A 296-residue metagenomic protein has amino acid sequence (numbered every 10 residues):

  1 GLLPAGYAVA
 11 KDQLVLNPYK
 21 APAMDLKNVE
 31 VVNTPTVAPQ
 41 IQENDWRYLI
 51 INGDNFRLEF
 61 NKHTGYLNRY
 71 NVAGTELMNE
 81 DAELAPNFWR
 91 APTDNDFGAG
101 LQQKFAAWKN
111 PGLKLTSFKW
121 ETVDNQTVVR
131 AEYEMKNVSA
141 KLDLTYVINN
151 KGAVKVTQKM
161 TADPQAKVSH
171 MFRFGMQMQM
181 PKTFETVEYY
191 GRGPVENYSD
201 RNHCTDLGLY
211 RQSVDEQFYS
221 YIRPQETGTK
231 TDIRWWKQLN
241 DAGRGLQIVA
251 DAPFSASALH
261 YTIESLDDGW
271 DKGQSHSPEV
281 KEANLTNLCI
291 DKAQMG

Functional and structural regions predicted by a protein language model:
L2-V29: Short beta-strand elements
Y19-G296: Beta-strand/loop-rich accessory regions of lumenal/periplasmic or secreted enzymes, predominantly carbohydrate-active
